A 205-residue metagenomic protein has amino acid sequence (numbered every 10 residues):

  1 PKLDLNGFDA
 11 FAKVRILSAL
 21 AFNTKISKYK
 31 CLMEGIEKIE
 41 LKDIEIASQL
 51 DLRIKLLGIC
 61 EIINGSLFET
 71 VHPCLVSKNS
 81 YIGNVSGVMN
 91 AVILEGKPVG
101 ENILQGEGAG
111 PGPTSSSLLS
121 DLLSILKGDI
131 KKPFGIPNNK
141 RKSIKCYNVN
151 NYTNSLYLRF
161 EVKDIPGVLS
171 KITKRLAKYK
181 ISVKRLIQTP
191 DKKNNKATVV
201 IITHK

Functional and structural regions predicted by a protein language model:
P1-N84, M89-A91: Substrate-binding/catalytic subdomain of NAD(P)-dependent oxidoreductase enzymes
A10, T114-S117: Catalytic-loop motifs flanking and including active-site residues across diverse enzymes
F22-S27, L94-N102, Y152-T153: Short acidic (Asp/Glu) and glycine-rich catalytic loops that position anionic groups and cofactors
K55-L56, T70, I93, I103-Q105 (+2 more regions): Structured core elements
I59-E61, E95-K97, E161: A generic structural motif
I82-S86, L94, N148-N150, P190-D191: Replace "in large, NTP-powered and nucleic-acid-processing enzymes" with "in large, NTP-powered factors and other
G100-N102, G106-G112: Glycine-rich phosphate/pyrophosphate-binding beta-alpha loops
S117, L122-K205: A conserved regulatory-domain signal marking ACT and ACT-like small-molecule sensing domains and adjacent regulatory
